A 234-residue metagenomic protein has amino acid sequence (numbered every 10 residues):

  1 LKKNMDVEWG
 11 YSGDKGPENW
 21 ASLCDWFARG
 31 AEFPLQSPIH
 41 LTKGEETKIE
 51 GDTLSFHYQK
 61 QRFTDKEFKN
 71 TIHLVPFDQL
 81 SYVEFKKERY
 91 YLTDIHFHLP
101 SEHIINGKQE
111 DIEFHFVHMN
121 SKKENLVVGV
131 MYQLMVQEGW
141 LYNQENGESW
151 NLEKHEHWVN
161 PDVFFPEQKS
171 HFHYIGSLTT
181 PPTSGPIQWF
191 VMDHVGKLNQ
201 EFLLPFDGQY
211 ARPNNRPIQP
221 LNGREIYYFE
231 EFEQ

Functional and structural regions predicted by a protein language model:
L1-Q234: Alpha-carbonic anhydrase
